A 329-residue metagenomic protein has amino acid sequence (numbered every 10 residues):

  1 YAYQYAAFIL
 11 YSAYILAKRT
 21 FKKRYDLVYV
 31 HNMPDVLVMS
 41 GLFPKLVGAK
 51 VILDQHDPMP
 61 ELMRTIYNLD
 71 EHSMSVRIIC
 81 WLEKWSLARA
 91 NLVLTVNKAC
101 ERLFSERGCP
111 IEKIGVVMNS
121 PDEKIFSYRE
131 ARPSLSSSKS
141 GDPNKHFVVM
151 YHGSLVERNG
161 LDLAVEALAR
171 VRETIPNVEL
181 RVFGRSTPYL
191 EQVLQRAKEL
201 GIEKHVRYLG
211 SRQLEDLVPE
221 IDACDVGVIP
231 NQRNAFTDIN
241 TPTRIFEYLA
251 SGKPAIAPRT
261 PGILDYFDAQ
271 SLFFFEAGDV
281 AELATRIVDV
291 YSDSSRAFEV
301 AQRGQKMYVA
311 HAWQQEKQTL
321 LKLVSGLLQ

Functional and structural regions predicted by a protein language model:
A13-A17, V36-V47, L53, M59 (+1 more regions): Membrane-proximal helix-turn-helix segments that form the acceptor-binding/catalytic region of lipid-linked
N91, I221-D238, K253: Acidic donor-binding loop of glycosyltransferase active sites
A99, S120: Carbohydrate-associated surface elements
D142-L168, R181: Conserved donor-binding/catalytic core segment of Leloir-type glycosyltransferases
H152, E179-L194: Glycosyltransferase donor-sugar binding loop
E191-D216: Nucleotide-activated donor-binding/catalytic signature segment of Leloir-type glycosyltransferases, i.e., the conserved
A269-V280, D289-S294: Conserved acidic donor-binding segment of nucleotide-sugar-dependent glycosyltransferases
E282, D289, R296-A310: A short, well-ordered alpha-helix in the C-terminal region of glycosyltransferases
